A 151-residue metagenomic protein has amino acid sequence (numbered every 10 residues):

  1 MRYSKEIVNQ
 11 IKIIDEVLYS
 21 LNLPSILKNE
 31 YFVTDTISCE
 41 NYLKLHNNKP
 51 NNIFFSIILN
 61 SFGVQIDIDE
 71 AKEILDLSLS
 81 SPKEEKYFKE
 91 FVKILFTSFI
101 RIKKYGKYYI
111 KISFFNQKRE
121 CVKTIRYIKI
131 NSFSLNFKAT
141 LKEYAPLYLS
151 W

Functional and structural regions predicted by a protein language model:
M1, K44-K86, I125-W151: Intrinsically disordered, low-complexity regulatory segments enriched in Ser/Thr/Pro and charged residues
M1-E40, C121-W151: Negatively charged, low-complexity tracts enriched in Asp/Glu with abundant Ser/Thr
I14, I57, F91-V92: Generic hydrophobic, helix-prone segments enriched in Leu/Val/Ile
L23, Y42-P50, F91-K93: Short, solvent-exposed secondary-structure boundary motifs
Y31-T36, I53-I58, F99-Y105: Short linear motifs in intrinsically disordered
V33-L45, N51, Y108-V122: A cross-family detector of function-defining hotspots
S78-K129: Amphipathic protein-protein interaction modules
